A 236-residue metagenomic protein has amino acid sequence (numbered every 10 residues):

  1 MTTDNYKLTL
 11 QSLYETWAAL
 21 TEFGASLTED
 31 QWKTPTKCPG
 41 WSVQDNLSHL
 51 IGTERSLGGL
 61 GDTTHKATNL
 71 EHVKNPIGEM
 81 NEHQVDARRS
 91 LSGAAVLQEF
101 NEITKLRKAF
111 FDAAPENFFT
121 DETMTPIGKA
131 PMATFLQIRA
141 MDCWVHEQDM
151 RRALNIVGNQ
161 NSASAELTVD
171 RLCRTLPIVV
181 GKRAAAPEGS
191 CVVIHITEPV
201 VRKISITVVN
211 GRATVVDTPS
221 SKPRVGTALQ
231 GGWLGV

Functional and structural regions predicted by a protein language model:
M1-L8, S56-A113, N117-F119: Short, helix-capping/interhelical loops that line the mouth of catalytic, cofactor-, or ligand-binding pockets
M1-T34: Non-cleavable N-terminal signal-anchor transmembrane helices
L8, S12, D45, H49 (+3 more regions): Alpha-helical initiation/capping and key positions within long helical/coiled-coil segments
T21-S42, F110-A130: Helix-loop segments that flank and shape redox-cofactor active sites
K33-N75, T125-V180: Short, contiguous alpha-helical
V85-N155, N159: Contiguous mid-protein beta-loop-alpha structural module that forms a pocket-lining wall or clamp of enzyme active
A165-V208: A glycine-rich beta-turn/hairpin centered on an aromatic-Pro dipeptide
T218-V236: C-terminal interaction segments
